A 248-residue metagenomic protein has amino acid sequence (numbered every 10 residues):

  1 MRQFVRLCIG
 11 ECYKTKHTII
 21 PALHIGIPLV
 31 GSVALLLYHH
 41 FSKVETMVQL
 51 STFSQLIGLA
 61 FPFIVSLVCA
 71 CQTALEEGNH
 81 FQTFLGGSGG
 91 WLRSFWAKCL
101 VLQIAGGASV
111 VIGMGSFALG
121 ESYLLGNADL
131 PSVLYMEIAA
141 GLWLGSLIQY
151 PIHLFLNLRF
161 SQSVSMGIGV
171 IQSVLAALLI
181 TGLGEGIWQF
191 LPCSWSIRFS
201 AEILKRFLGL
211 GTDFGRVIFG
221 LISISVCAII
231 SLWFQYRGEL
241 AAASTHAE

Functional and structural regions predicted by a protein language model:
M1-I25, L240-E248: Aromatic- and glycine-rich beta-strand/loop motifs that create alpha-glucan
M1-R2, C71-L85, S146-G169: Cytoplasmic juxtamembrane interface segments
I27-G31, V101, G169-A176: Transmembrane alpha-helical core residues of multi-pass small-molecule transporters, especially secondary transporters
G31-I64, C69-C71, W96-Q162, S200 (+2 more regions): Secretory targeting signals
S42, A74-E77, F81, S116 (+5 more regions): Membrane-interfacial segments
S42-E45, M166, I171-E248: Terminal transmembrane helical anchor/hairpin motif
A70-I104: Helix-loop-helix units of permease transmembrane domains in multi-pass membrane transporters, especially ABC
